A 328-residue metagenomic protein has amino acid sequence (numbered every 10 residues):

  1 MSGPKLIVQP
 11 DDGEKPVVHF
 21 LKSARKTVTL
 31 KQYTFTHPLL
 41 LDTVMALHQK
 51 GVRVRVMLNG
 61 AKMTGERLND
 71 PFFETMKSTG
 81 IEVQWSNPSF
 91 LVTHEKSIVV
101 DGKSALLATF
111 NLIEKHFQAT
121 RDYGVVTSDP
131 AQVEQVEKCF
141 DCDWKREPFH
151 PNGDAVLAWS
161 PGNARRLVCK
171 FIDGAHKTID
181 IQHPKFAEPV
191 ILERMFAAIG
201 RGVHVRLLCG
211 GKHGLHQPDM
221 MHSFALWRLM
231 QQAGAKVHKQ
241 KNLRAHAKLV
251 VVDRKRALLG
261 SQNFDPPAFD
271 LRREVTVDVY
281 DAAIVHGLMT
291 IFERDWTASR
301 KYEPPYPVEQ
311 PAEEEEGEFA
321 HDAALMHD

Functional and structural regions predicted by a protein language model:
M1-E14, V18, P38-A105, F110 (+3 more regions): PLD/PLD-like phosphodiesterase catalytic module centered on the HKD motif
F20-L21, F171-I172: Structural alpha-helical scaffold elements that stabilize or flank donor/cofactor-binding regions in carbohydrate
A24, A175: An anion/phosphate-binding loop that grips the pyrophosphate of nucleotide cofactors and donors
V28: Conserved P-loop
T34-F35: Active-site beta-to-alpha loop of glycosyltransferases that engages the nucleotide-sugar donor
D154-V156: A charged, amphipathic alpha-helical module
V168: Cysteine-dependent hydrolase recognition
